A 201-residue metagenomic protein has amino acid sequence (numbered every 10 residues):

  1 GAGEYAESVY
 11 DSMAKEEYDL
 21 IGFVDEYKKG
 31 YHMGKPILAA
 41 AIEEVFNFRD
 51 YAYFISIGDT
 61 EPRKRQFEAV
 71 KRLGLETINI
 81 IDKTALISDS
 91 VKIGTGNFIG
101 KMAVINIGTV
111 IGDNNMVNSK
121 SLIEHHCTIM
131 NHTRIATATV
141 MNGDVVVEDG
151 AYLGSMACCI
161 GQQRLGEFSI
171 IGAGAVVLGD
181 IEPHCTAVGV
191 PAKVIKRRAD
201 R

Functional and structural regions predicted by a protein language model:
A2-F46: Hydrophobic, well-ordered beta-alpha structural blocks that scaffold small-molecule cofactor pockets
E4, E61-P62, K92, V176: Short alpha-helical
Y10-S12, R65-A69, E182-P183, A199-D200: Short amphipathic alpha-helical segments
E17, K71-L75, G166: Short helix-capping segments at alpha-helix termini
I21, Y51-A52, T95: Conserved acidic residues
K28-L86: Phosphate-bearing ligand-interacting subdomains that bind or position ATP/ADP/UDP/GDP/NAD(P) or nucleotide-linked
N79-V188, A192-I195: Structural signal for interior beta-strand "rungs" in well-ordered beta-sheet cores of soluble enzyme domains
